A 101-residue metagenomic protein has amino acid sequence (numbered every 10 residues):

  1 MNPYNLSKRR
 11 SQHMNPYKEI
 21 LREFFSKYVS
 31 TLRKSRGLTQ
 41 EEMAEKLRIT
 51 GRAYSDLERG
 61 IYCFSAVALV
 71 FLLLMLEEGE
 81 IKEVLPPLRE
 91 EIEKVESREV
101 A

Functional and structural regions predicted by a protein language model:
N2-S11, K82-A101: Short, charged recognition helix plus adjacent turn of helix-turn-helix-like nucleic-acid-binding domains
S7-S35: A short, Lys/Arg-rich alpha-helix, primarily the initiator
Q12-H13, Y17-K18, Q40, R59 (+2 more regions): Recognition helices and adjacent regulatory flanks at domain boundaries
K27-K46, F71, E99: Short basic helix-loop element that most often maps to the first helix and adjoining turn of HTH DNA-binding modules
L47-C63: Recognition helix of helix-turn-helix/homeodomain-like DNA-binding domains that insert into the DNA major groove
S65-E83: DNA major-groove recognition helix of helix-turn-helix/homeodomain DNA-binding modules
